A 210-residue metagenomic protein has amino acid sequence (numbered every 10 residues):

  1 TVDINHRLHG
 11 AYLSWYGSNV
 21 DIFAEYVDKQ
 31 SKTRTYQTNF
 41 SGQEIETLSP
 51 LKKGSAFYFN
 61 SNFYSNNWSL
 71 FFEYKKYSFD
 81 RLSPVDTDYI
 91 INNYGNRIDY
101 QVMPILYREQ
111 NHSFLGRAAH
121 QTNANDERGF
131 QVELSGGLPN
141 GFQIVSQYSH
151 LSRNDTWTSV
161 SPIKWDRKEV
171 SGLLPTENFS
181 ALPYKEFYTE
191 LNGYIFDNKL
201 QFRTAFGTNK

Functional and structural regions predicted by a protein language model:
N5-K210: Exposed, low-structure sequence patches enriched in small/polar residues
